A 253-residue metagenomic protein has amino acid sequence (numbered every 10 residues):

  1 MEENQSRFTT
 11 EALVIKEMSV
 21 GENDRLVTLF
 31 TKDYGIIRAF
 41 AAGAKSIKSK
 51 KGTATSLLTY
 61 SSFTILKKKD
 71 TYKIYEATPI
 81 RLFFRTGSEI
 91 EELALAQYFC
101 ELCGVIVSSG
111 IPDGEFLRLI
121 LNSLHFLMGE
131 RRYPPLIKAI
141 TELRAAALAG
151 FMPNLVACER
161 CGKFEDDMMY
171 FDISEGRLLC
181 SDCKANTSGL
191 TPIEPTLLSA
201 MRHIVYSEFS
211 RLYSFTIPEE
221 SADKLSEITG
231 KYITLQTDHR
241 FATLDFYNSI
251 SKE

Functional and structural regions predicted by a protein language model:
M1-E253: Non-catalytic alpha-helical scaffolds and adjoining flexible linkers that form interface surfaces for assembly
